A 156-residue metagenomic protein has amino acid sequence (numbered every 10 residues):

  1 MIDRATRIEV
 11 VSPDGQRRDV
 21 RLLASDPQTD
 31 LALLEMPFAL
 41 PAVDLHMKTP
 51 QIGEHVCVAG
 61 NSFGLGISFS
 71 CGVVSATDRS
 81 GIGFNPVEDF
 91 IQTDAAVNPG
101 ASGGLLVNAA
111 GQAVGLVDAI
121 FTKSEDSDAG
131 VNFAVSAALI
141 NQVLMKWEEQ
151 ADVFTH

Functional and structural regions predicted by a protein language model:
M1-D3, S75-A76, P99, G115-T122 (+1 more regions): Short beta->alpha transition motifs characteristic of CBS
M1-I67, N141, Q150-T155: Conserved active-site neighborhood of the chymotrypsin/trypsin-like protease fold
V20, L34, G53, V58 (+6 more regions): Terminal peptide-recognition signature
V20, S62, A109, A113-H156: C-terminal cap/linker of serine protease catalytic domains
L22-D30, T77-I91, K123-S127, K146-V153: Gly/Ser-enriched beta-turn/beta-hairpin loop segments
L23-S25, N61, T77, A96 (+3 more regions): Residue-level recognition of beta-strand microenvironments
P41-H46, F63, Q92-V107: Gly/Ser-rich catalytic serine loop of serine hydrolases
H55-F90: Chymotrypsin/trypsin-fold serine protease catalytic domain
